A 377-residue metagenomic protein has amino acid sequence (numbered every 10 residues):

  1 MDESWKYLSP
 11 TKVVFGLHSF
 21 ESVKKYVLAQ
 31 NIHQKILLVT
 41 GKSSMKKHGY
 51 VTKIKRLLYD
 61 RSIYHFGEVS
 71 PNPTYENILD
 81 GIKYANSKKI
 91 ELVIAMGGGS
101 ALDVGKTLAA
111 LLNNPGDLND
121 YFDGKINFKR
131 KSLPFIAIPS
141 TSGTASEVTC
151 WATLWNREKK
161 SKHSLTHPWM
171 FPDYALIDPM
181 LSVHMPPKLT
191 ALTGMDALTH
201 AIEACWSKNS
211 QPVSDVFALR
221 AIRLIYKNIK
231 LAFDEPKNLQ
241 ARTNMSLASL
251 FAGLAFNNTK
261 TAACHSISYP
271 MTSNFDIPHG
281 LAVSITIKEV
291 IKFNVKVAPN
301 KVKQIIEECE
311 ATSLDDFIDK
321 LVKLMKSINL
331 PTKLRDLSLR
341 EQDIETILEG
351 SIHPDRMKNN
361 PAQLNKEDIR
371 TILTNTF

Functional and structural regions predicted by a protein language model:
M1-L92, L334-R335: ATP/NTP phosphate-donor binding region
F20-V23, K46-G49, Y75-I78, S100-G105 (+3 more regions): Short glycine/serine/threonine-rich phosphate/pyrophosphate-binding segments that cradle anionic phosphate groups
E76-M180: Glycine/threonine-rich beta-strand-loop-alpha-helix active-site module that forms ligand/phosphate-binding
G143, L250-V283, P354-K358: Glycine-rich phosphate/pyrophosphate-binding beta-alpha loops
W151-T259, P361, E367: Carboxylate- and glycine-rich phosphate/diphosphate-binding segment that chelates Mg2+/Mn2+
W169, A311-F377: C-terminal charged capping/lid subdomain of soluble metabolic enzymes
M271-D343: Gly/Pro-rich interdomain helix-loop hinge
